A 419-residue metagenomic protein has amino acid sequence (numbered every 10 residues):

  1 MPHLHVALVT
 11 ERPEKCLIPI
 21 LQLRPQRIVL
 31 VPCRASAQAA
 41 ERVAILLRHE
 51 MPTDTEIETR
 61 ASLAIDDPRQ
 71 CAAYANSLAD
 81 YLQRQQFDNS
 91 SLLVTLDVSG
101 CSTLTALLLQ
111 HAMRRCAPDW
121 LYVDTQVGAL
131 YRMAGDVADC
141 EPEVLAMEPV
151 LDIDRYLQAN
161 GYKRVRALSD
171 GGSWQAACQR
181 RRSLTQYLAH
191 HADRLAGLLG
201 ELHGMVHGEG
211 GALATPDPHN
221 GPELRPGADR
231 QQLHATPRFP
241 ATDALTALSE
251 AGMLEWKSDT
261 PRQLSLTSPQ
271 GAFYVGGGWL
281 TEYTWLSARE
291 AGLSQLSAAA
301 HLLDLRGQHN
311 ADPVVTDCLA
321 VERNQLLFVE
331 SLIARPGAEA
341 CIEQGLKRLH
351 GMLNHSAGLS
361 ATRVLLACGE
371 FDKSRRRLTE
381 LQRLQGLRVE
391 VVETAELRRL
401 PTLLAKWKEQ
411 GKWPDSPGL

Functional and structural regions predicted by a protein language model:
M1-R42, L46: N-terminal beta-strand-loop-alpha-helix module at the start of alpha/beta ligand-binding or catalytic domains
A7-E14, A35-A37, T95-L108, F371: Gly/Ser/Thr-rich loops at beta-strand to alpha-helix junctions that form or flank small-molecule/cofactor-binding
R24-Q26, P118, A361: Proline-aspartate-enriched helix->loop->beta-strand connector
R27-V98, L109: A broadly used, surface-exposed interaction patch
G100, V127-S169: Beta-rich, aromatic/charged-enriched effector core domains that present basic-aromatic interfaces for binding
C101-A117, L378: Short Gly/Thr/Asp-enriched flexible loops that form oxyanion-binding sites at enzyme active sites
M113-A134: Short, acidic/small-residue loops that bind anionic groups at enzyme active sites
Y156-L419: Intrinsically disordered, low-complexity Ser/Thr/Pro/Gly-rich regulatory segments
